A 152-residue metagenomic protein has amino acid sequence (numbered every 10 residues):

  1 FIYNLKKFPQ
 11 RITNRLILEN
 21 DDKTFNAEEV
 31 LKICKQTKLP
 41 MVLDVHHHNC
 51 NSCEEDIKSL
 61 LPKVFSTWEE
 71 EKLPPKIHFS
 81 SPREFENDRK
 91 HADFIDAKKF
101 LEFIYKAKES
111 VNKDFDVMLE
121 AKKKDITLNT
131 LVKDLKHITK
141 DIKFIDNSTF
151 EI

Functional and structural regions predicted by a protein language model:
F1-Q36: Active-site acidic/histidine proton-transfer and metal-coordination neighborhood in alpha/beta enzyme cores
L5-P9, V42, S81-F85: Generic detector of short, locally flexible boundary/turn motifs and exposed helical patches
L16, M41-D44: Residue-level marker for buried hydrophobic side chains located in beta-strands that build the well-ordered beta-sheet
F25-N26, H46-N51: Short acidic, Gly/Ser-rich segments with clustered Asp/Glu that frequently serve as metal-coordination loops in enzyme
L39, C50-I152: Histidine-acidic metal/acid-base catalytic patches
